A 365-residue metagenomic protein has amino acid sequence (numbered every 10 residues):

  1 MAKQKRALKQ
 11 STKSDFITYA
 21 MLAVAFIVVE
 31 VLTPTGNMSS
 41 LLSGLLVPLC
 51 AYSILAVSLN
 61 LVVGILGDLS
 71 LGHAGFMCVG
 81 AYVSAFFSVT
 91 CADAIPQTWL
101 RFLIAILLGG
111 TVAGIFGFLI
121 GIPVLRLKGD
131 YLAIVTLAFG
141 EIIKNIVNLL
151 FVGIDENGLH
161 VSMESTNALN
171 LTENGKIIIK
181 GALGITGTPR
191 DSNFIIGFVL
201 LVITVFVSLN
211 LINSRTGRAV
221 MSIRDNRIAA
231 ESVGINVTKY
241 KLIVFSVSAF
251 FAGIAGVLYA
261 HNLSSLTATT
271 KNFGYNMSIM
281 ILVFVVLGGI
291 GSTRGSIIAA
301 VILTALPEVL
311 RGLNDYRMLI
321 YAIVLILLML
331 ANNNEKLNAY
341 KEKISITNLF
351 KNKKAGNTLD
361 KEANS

Functional and structural regions predicted by a protein language model:
A2-S365: Transmembrane alpha-helices and adjacent helix-loop boundaries
